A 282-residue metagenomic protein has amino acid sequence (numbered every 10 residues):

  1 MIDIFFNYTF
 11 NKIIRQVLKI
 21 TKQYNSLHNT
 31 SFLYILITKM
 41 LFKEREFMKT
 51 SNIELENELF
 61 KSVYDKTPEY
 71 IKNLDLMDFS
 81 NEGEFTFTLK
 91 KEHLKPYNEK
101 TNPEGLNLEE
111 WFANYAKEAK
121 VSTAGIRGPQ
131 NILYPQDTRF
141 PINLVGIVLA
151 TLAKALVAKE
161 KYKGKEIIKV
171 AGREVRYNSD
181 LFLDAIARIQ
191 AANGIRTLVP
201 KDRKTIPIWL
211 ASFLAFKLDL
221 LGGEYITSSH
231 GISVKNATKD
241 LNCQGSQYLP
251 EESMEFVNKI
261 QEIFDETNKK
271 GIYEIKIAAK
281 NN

Functional and structural regions predicted by a protein language model:
M1, F6, V17, T38-K43: Non-Sec secretion/translocation targeting segments of pathogen effectors
I4, Y8, N25, T30-S31 (+2 more regions): Intrinsically disordered, low-complexity segments enriched in Ser/Pro/Gly/Ala and basic residues
N7, K19, P129-I132: Intrinsically disordered, low-complexity, compositionally biased regions/tails
T9-F10, I14, L36, E46 (+2 more regions): Prokaryotic Sec-type signal peptides and long signal-anchor helices with extended Leu/Ile/Val-rich h-regions
T9-F10, Y24-H28, Y34-K39, E44: Short, positively charged and aromatic/hydrophobic N-terminal segments
I13, K19-I20: Polybasic, lysine-rich low-complexity intrinsically disordered segments
F47-N282: Gly/Ser-rich phosphate-binding catalytic loop and adjacent alpha/beta segment that cradle a phosphoryl group at enzyme
